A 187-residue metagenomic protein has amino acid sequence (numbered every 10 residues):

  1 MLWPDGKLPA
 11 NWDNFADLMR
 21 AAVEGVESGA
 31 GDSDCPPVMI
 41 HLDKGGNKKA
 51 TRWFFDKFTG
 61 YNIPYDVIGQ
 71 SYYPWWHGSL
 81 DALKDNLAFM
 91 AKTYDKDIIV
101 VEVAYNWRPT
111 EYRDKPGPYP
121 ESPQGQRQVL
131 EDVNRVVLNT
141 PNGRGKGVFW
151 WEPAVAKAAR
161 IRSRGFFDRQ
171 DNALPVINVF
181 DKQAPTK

Functional and structural regions predicted by a protein language model:
M1-N11, F15-G45: Substrate-binding cleft and catalytic face of glycoside hydrolase catalytic domains, especially the flexible beta-alpha
P4-A10, F15, A21, D85 (+3 more regions): Aromatic-rich peripheral "rim/lid" segments of glycoside hydrolase catalytic domains that contact and position glycan
L8, N47, W76-S79, A173: Alpha-helix N-cap/loop-to-helix initiation residues
D13, G45, H77-G78, Q124: Residue-level marker of alpha-helix boundaries and capping positions
G25, D34-K44, T51-D81, L87-P109: Aromatic- and acid-rich polysaccharide-binding/catalytic face of secreted or lumenal carbohydrate-active enzymes
G31-C35, I63, P141-G145: Short helix-terminating capping/connector loops at secondary-structure junctions
K48, L80, Q126-L130: A conditional alpha-helix N-cap/helix-loop micro-motif detector
K48-A50, A158: Short acidic, gly/pro-rich beta-turn/loop elements at beta-sheet edges and active-site/ligand-binding grooves
